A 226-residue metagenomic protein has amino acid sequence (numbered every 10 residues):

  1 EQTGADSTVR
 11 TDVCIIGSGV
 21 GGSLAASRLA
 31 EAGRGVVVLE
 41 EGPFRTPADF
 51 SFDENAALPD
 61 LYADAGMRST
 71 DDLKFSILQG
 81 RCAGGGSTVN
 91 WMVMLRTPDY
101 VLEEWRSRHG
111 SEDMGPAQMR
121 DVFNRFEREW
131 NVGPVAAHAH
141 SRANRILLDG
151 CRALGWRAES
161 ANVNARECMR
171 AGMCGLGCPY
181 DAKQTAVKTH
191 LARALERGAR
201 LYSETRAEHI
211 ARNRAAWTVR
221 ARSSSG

Functional and structural regions predicted by a protein language model:
E1-W105, S111, P116, A221: N-terminal glycine-rich phosphate/pyrophosphate-binding loop and immediately adjacent elements
A30, R152, L195: Anion (oxyanion) recognition and catalysis
G80-R170: Rossmann-like flavin
R166-T189: Cysteine-cluster motifs in flexible loop/terminal segments that predominantly coordinate metals
L195-A207: A conserved beta-strand/loop element that lines the FAD pocket in flavoprotein oxidoreductases
H209-G226: Conserved beta-strand-loop-beta-strand element in the redox core of flavoprotein oxidoreductases
